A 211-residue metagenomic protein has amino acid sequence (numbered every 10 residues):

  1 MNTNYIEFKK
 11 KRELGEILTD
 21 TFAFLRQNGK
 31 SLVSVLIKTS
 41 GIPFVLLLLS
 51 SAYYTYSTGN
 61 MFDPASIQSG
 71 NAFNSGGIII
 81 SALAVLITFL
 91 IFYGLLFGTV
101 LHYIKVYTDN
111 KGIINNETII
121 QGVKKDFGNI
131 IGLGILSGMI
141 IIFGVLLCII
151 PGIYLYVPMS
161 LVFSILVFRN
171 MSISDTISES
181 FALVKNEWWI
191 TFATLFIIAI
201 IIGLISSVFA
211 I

Functional and structural regions predicted by a protein language model:
M1-T55, G152-I211: Nonpolar helix-loop interface/hinge motif
N2-K9, N74-K111, G138-T176: Selective recognition of hydrophobic, aromatic-rich stretches within alpha-helical transmembrane segments of polytopic
I17-D20, F24, G122, D126 (+3 more regions): Low-complexity, intrinsically disordered, cysteine-poor segments enriched in small/polar and charged residues
A23-R26, Q68-G76, I120-K124, G134 (+1 more regions): Helix-boundary and loop/linker segments of multi-pass membrane transporters
N28-G29, V33, S75, I79 (+7 more regions): Hydrophobic, aromatic-rich alpha-helical transmembrane segments and their membrane-interface anchor motifs
L32, I113-G132, E179: Interfacial transmembrane-helix boundary/kink motif in multi-pass membrane proteins
I37, G41, L83, I87 (+6 more regions): Residue-level signature of the transmembrane alpha-helical core of multi-pass small-molecule transporters
P43-F89, I142-G152, G203-I211: Membrane-helix interface segments in multi-pass membrane proteins
